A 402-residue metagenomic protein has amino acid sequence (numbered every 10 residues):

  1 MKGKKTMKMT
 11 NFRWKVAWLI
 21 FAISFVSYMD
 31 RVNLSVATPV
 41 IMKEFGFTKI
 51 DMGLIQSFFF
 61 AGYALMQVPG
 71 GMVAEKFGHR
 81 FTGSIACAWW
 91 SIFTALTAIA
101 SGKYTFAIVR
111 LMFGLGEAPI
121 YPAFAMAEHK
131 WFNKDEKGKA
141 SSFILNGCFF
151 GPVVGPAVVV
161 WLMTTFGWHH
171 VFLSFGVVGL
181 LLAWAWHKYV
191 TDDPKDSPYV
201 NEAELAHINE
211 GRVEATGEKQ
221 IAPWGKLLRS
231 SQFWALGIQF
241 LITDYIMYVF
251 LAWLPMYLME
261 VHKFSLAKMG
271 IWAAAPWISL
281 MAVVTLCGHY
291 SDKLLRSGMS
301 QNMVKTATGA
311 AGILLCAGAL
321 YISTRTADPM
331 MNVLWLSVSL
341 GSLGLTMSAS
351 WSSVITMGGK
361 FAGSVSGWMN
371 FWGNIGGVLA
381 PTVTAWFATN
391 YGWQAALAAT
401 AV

Functional and structural regions predicted by a protein language model:
K15-K49, F250-P255: Extracytoplasmic
L34-S35, R229-G288, M347, W351 (+1 more regions): Extracytoplasmic gate region of multi-pass secondary transporters
G46, G78, I99-T105, G116 (+4 more regions): Helix-breaking motifs and short loop linkers at transmembrane-helix boundaries and internal kinks in secondary membrane
L65-Y104: Conserved MFS/SLC helix-loop-helix module at the cytosolic interface between two early adjacent transmembrane helices
A88-S101, A310-A327: C-terminal ends and interior cores of transmembrane alpha-helices in multi-pass membrane transporters/permeases
V109-C148: Cytoplasmic helix-loop-helix junction between adjacent transmembrane helices in 12-TM secondary transporters
C148-S197: Helix-loop-helix hairpin linking two adjacent transmembrane segments in secondary transporters
T164-V177, S265, V304, W386-V402: A membrane-interface helix-boundary motif in multi-pass transporters
